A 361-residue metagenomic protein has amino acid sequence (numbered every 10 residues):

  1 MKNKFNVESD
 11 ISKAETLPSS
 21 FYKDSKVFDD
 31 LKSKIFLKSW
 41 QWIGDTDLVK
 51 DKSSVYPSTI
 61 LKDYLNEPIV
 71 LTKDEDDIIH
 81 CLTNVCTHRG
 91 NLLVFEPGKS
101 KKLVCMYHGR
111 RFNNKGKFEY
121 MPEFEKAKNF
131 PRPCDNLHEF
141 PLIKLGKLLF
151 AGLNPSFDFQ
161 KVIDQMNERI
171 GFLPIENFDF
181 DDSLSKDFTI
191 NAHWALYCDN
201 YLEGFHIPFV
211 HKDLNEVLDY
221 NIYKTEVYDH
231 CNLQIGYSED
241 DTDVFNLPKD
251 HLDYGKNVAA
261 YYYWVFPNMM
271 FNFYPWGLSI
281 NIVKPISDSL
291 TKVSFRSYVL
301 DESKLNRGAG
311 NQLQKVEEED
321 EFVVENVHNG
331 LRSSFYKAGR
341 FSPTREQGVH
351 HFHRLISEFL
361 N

Functional and structural regions predicted by a protein language model:
M1-V85, R89-E96, P141-K144, D164: N-terminal pre-ligand scaffold of iron-sulfur
K2-V27, N91-V104, H138-P141, G171 (+1 more regions): N-terminal short leaders/motifs
K38-I43, K50-K52, M121-K126, Y262-P267: Short Pro/Gly-enriched beta-strand edge/turn motifs at strand-loop
K50-D51, D63-L65, L103-V104, P133-L137 (+4 more regions): Short solvent-exposed loop/turn micro-motifs enriched in small/polar/acidic residues
I69-L71, F112, N281: Broad, structure-driven detector of short, well-ordered beta-strand segments within folded domains
D74, I78, N84, I143 (+1 more regions): C-terminal catalytic domain of Rieske-type non-heme iron oxygenases
H80-P141: Long, hydrophobic, well-ordered secondary-structure blocks that form the structural core and pocket-lining surfaces
